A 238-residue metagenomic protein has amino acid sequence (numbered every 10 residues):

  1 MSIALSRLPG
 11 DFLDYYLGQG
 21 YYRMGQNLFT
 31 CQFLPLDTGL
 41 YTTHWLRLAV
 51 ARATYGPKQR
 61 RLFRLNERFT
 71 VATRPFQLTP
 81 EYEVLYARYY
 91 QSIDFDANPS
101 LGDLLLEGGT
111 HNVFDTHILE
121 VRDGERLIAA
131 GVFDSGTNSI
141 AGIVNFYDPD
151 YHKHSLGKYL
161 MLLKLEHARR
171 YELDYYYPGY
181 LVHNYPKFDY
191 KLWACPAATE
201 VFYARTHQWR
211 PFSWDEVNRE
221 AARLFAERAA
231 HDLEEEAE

Functional and structural regions predicted by a protein language model:
M1-G18, D103-L106, V113-T116, L127-T199: Acyl-donor binding region in acyl/amide transferases
M1-R68, P178-E238: Terminal substrate-recognition subdomain of acyl/acetyltransferases
G25, F95, R169-R170, E200: A generic secondary-structure boundary signal that marks alpha-helix termini
N27-L36, A51-K153: A conserved beta-strand-loop-helix scaffold within acyl/acetyltransferase catalytic domains
P80-A87, H154-S155, E227-E238: A short, terminal or domain-edge coil/loop segment
N98-L101, V113, L160-L162, A168-L173 (+3 more regions): Short, surface-exposed, polar/charged, turn-prone segments marking secondary-structure boundaries
